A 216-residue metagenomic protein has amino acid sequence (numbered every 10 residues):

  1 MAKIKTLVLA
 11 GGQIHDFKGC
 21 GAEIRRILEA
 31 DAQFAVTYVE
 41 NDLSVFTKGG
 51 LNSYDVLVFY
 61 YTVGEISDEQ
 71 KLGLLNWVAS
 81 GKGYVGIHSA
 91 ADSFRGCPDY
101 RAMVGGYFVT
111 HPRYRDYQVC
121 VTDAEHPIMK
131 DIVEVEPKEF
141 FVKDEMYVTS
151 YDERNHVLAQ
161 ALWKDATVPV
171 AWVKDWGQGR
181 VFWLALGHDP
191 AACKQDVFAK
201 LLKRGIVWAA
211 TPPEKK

Functional and structural regions predicted by a protein language model:
M1-I4, A30, A166, W176-K216: Extracellular ligand-binding/catalytic regions of CAZymes and related secreted enzymes and adhesion modules
K3-L9, Q13-S93: Helical hinge/lid and interdomain linker segments adjacent to catalytic or ligand-binding clefts that mediate domain
Q13-I14, G64, A91-S93, W163-D165 (+2 more regions): Short, solvent-exposed loop/turn segments at secondary-structure junctions
G19, E23, G73, D99 (+2 more regions): Extracytoplasmic/secreted proteins, especially bacterial periplasmic and envelope-associated proteins
E29, Q33-T37, G106, Y114-R180: Catalytic beta-strand/loop cores that center a nucleophilic Ser/Cys/Thr and support acyl-enzyme chemistry
S53-V56, V104, R154: Short, well-ordered alpha-helix to beta-strand connector turns
G64-D131: A glycine-rich, often tryptophan-bearing local segment used as a flexible ligand/cofactor-contacting loop or short
